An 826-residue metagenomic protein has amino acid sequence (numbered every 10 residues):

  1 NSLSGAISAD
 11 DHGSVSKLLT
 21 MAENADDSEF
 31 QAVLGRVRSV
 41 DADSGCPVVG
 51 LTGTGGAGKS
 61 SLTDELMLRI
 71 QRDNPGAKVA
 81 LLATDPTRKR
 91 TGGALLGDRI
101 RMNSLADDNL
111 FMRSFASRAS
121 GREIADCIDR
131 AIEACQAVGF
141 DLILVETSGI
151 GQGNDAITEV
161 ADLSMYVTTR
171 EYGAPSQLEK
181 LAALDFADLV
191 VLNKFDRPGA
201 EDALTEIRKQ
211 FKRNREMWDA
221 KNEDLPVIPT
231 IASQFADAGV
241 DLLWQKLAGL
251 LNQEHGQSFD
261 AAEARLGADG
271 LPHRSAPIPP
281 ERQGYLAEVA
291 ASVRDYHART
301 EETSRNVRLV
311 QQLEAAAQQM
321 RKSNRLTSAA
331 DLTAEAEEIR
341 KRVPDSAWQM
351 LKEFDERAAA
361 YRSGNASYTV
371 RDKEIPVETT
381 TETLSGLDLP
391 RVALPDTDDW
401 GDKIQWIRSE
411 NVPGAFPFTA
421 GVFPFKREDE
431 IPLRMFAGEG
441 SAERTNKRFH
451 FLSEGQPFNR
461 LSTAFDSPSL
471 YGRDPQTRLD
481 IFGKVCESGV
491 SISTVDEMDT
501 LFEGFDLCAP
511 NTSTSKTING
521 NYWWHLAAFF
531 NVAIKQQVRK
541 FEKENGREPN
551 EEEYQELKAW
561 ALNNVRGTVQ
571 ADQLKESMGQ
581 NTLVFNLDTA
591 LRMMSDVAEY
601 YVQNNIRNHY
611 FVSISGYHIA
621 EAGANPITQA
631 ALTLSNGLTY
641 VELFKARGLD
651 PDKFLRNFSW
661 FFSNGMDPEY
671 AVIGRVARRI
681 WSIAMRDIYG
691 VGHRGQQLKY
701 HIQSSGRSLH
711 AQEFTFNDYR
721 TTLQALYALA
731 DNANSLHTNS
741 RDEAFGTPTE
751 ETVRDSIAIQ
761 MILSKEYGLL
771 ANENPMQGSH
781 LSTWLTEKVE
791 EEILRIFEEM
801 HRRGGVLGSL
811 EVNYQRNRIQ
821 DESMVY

Functional and structural regions predicted by a protein language model:
S2-D27: Charged, amphipathic alpha-helical linker segments immediately N-terminal to NTP-binding catalytic cores
E23-C46, A57, L62, L66-I157 (+1 more regions): Nucleotide-state-sensitive switch-loop elements of NTP-binding domains
V49-L51: Hydrophobic anchor at the beta1->P-loop junction of P-loop NTPases
S114, D188-K194, V227-A232, G483 (+8 more regions): Short beta-alpha connecting loops at secondary-structure transitions that line or flank enzyme active sites
D141, T147-G151, V160-L178, A187-D202: Conserved Switch II/interswitch segment of TRAFAC-class P-loop GTPases
L184-A261: Canonical P-loop GTPase G-domain recognition
E254-L470, G546, A758-M761, K765-Y826: Flexible, glycine-rich loop/tail regions that form catalytic "lids" or insertion modules at the edges of active sites
S367-Y670, I688, G695-H701, L729 (+2 more regions): Catalytic alpha/beta active-site cores
